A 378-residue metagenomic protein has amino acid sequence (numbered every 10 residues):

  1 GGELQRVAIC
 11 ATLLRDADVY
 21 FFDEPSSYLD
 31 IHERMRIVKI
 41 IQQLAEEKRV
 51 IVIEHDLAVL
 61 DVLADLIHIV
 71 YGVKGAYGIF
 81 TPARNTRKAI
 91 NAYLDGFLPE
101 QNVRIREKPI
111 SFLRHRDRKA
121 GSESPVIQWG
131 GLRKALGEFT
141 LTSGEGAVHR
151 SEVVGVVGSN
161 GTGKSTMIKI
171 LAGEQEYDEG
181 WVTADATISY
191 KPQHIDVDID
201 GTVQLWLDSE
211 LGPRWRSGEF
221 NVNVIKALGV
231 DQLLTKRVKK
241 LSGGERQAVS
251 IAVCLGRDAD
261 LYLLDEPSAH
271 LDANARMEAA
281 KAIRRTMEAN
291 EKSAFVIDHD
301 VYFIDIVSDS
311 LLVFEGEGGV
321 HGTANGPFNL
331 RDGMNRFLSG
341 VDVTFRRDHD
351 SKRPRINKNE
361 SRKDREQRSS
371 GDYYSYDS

Functional and structural regions predicted by a protein language model:
G1-L4, R15-D16, G131, A135-G137 (+4 more regions): ABC-family P-loop ATPase nucleotide-binding domains
I9, V249-I251, A279: Hydrophobic anchor residue at the start of the ABC signature
A17-D18, K48, D258-D260: A residue-level structural signal marking coil residues immediately N-terminal to beta-strands within the ABC ATPase
F22-P25, L264-P267, N274: Walker B catalytic motif
I31-H32, A273-N274: Helix N-cap at the start of a conserved alpha-helix in ABC-type nucleotide-binding domains
I40-V52, A282-V296: Conserved catalytic loops of ABC-family nucleotide-binding domains
H55-R87, A147-S159, S165-S217, H299-M334: ABC ATPase nucleotide-binding domain signature region
G72-E138, T142-E145, Q204, S209-V222 (+1 more regions): Pre-NBD coupling/linker segments of ABC/ABC-like ATPases
